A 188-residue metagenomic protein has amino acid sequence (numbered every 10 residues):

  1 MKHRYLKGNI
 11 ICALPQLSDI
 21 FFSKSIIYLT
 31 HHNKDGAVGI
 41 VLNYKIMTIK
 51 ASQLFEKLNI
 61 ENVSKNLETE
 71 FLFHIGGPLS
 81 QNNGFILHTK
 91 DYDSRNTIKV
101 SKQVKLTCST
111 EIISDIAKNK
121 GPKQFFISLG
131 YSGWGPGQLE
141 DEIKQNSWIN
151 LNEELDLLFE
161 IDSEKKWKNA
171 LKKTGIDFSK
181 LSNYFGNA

Functional and structural regions predicted by a protein language model:
M1-I127, S132-A188: A short aromatic-anchored loop/beta-hairpin motif
